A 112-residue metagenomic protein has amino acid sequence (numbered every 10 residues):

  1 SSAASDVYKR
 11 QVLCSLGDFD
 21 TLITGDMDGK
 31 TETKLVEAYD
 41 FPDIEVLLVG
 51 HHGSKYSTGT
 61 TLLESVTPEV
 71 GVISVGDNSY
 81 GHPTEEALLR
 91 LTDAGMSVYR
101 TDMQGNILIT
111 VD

Functional and structural regions predicted by a protein language model:
S1-Y8: Short, small-residue-biased leader/transition segments that mark boundaries at the very start of proteins
S2, T110-V111: Conserved GTPase G-domain signal focused on the G5
R10-C14, I107-I109: Short beta-strand scaffold segments in enzyme catalytic cores
S15-T21: Beta-strand-turn-beta hairpins that frame and shape the catalytic cleft of phosphate-ester-processing enzymes
T21-I23, V49: Residue-level marker for buried hydrophobic side chains located in beta-strands that build the well-ordered beta-sheet
D26: Gly/Thr-rich phosphate-binding loop signature of adenosyl cofactor/nucleotide-binding cores
T33-N106: Cap/insert and terminal regions of metallo-dependent hydrolase folds
